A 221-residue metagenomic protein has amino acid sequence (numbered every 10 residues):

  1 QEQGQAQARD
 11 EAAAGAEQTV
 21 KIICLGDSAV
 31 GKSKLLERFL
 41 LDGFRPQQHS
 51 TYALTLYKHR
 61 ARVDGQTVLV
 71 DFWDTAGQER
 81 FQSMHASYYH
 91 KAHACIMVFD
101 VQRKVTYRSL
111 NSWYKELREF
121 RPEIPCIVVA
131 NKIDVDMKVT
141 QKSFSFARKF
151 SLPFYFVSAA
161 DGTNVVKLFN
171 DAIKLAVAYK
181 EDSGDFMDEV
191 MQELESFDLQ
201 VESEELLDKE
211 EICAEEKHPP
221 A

Functional and structural regions predicted by a protein language model:
Q1-A29, S33, L40, V63-T67 (+2 more regions): Conserved P-loop small GTPase signature centered on TRAFAC-class small GTPases
L40-T67: Switch I (effector-binding) loop of TRAFAC-class P-loop GTPase G-domains
T67-Q82: Switch II (G3) loop of P-loop NTPases
L69-F72, V98, V129: Generic enzyme active-site microenvironment
A76, Q102, A160: Adenine-nucleotide cofactor-binding loop residues
K91-L110, R121-I124, I133-K138: Conserved Switch II/interswitch segment of TRAFAC-class P-loop GTPases
